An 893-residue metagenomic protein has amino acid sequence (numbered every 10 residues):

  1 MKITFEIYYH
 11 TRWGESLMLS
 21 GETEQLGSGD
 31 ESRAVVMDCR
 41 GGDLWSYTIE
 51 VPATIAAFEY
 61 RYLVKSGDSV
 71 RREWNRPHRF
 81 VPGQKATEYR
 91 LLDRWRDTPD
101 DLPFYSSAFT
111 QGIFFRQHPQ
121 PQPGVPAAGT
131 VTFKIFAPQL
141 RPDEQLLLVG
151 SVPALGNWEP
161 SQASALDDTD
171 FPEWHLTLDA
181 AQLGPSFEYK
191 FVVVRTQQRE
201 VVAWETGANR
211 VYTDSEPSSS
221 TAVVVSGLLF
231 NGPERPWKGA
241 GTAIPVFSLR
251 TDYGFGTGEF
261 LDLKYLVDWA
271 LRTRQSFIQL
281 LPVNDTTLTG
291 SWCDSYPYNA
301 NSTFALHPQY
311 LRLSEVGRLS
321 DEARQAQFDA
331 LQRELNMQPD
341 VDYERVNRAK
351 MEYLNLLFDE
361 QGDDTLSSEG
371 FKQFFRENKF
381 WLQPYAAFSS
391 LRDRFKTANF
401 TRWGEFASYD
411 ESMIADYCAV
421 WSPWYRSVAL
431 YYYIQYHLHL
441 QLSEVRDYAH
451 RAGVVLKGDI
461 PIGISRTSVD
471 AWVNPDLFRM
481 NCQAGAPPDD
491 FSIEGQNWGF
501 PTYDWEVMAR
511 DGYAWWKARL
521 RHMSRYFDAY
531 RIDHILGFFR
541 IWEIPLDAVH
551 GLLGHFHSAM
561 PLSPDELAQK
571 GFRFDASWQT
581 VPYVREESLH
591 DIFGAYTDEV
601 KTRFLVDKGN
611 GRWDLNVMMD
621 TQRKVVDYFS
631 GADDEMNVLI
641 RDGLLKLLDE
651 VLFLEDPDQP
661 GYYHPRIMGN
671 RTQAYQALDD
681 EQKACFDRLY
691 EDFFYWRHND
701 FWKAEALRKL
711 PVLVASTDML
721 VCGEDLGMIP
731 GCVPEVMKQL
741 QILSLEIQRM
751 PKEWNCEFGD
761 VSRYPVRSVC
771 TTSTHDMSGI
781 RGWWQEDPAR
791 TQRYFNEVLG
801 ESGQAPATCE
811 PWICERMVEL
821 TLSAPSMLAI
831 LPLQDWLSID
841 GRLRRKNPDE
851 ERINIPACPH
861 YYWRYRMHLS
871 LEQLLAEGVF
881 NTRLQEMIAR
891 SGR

Functional and structural regions predicted by a protein language model:
K2-I7, G129-F136: A short, amphipathic beta-strand motif
E6, S20, D38, L63 (+13 more regions): Residues in well-ordered beta-strands of folded domains
H10-I55, K65-K85, A137-P185, V194-P217 (+1 more regions): Aromatic-rich carbohydrate-binding modules that target alpha-glucans
G14, A57, D143, S186 (+2 more regions): Short secondary-structure junction motifs
L91-D101: Boundary detector for helix-to-coil junctions that initiate low-complexity/charged tails
D101-T132, D179, V211-R893: Catalytic cores of glycan-processing enzymes that make or break glycosidic bonds
